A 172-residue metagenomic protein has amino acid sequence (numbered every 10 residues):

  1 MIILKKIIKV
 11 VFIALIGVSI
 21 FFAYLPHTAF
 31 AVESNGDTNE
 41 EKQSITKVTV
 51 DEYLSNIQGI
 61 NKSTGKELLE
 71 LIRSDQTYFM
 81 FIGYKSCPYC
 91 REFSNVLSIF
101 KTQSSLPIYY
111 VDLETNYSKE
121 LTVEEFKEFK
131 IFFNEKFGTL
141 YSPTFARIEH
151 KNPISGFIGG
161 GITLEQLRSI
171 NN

Functional and structural regions predicted by a protein language model:
I3-F12: Bacterial N-terminal signal peptides that target proteins for export
I13-A23: Bacterial N-terminal signal peptides
F21-T38: Sec-dependent signal peptide cleavage junction
E33-K62: N-terminal low-complexity, Pro/Thr/Ser-rich intrinsically disordered segments that act as propeptides or flexible
G59-K62, I82, L106-E128: Thiol-based oxidoreductase modules, predominantly thioredoxin-like and allied folds used for disulfide exchange
E70-K85: Short active-site neighborhood of thiol/selenol oxidoreductases, capturing the structured segment around
C90-S105: Typically the conserved alpha-helix immediately C-terminal to a functionally engaged Cys/Sec in thioredoxin-like
G138-N172: Non-catalytic, surface beta->alpha helical segment in thiol-disulfide oxidoreductase systems
